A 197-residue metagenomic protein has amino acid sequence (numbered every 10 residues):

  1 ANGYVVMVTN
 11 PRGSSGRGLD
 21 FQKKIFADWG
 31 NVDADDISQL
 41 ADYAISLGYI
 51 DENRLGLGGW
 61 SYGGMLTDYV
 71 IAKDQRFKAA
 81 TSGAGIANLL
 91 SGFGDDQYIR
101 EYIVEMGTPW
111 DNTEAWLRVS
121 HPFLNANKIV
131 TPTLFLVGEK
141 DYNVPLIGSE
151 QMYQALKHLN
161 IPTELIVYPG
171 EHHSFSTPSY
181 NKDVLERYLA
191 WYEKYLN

Functional and structural regions predicted by a protein language model:
A1, V8-N197: Active-site-proximal cap/loop segments of hydrolase catalytic domains
